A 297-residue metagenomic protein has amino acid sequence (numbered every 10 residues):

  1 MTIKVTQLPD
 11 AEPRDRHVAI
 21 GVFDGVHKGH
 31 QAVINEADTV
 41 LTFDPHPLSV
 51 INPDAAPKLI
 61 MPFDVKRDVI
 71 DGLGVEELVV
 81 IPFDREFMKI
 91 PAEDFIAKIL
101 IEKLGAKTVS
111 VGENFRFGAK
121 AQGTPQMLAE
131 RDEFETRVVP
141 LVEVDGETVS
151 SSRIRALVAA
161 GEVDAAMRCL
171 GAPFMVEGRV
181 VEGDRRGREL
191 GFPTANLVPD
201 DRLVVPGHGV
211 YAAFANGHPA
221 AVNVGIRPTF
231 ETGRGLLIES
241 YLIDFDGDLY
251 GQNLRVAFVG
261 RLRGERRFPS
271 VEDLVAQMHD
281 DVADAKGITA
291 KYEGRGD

Functional and structural regions predicted by a protein language model:
I3-V5, L78, T136: Generic structural signal for residues in well-ordered beta-strands
P9-D68: N-terminal catalytic cores of NTP/NDP-binding nucleotidyl/phosphoryl-transfer enzymes
D10-R14, R85-K89, V142-T148: A short acidic, often aromatic-flanked loop/helix-cap motif at beta-alpha or helix-coil junctions that lines enzyme
H27, I70, V109, A166 (+2 more regions): Residue-level signal for inorganic ion chemistry
Q31, G171, H279-A283: Solvent-exposed alpha-helix faces
I51-F134: N-terminal Rossmann-like or analogous alpha/beta NTP/dinucleotide-binding catalytic cores that position adenine
F134-I226: Glycine-rich, Lys/Arg-enriched anion-binding loops that position phosphate/diphosphate groups for phosphoryl
D184-D297: Phosphate/ribose-recognition catalytic cores of enzymes acting on nucleotide-derived substrates
